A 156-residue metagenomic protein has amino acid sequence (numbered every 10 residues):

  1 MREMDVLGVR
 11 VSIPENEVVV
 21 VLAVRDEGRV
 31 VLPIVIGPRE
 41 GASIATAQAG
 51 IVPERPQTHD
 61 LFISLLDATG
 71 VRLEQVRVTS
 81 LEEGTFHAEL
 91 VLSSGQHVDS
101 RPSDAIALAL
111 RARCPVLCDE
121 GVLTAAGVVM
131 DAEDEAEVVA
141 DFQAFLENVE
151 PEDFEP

Functional and structural regions predicted by a protein language model:
M1-P156: Divalent-cation
